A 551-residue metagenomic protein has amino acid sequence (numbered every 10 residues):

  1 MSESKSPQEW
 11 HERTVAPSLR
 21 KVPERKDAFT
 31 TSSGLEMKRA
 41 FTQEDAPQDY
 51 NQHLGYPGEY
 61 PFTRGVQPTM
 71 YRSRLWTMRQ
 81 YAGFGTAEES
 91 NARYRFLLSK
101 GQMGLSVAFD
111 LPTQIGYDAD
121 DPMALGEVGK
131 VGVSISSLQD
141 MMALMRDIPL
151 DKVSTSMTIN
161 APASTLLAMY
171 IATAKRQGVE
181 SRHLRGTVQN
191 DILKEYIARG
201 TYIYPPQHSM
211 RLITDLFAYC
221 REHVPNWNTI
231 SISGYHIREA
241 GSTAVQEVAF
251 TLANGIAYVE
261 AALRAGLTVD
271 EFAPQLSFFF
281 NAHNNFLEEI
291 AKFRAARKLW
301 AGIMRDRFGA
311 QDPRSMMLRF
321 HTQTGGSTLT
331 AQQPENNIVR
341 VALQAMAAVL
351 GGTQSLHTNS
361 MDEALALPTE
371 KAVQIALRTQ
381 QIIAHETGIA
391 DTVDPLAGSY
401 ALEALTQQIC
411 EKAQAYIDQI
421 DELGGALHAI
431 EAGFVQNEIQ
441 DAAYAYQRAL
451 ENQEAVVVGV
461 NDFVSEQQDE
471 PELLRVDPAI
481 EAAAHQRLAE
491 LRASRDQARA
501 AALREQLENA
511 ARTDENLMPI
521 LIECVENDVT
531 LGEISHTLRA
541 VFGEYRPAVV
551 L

Functional and structural regions predicted by a protein language model:
M1-H283, E288, R307, R314-H321 (+5 more regions): Catalytic alpha/beta active-site cores
V15-Q48, Y56-T63, L111, E370 (+2 more regions): Flexible, glycine-rich loop/tail regions that form catalytic "lids" or insertion modules at the edges of active sites
R74, D120-M123, L193-Y196, S231-G234 (+9 more regions): Short acidic (Asp/Glu) and glycine-rich catalytic loops that position anionic groups and cofactors
M103, R146-L150, A172-E180, T214-N226 (+14 more regions): Generic secondary-structure signature for well-ordered alpha-helical cores
L125-K130, K194-Y204, I237-S242, F280-N285 (+6 more regions): Short beta-alpha connecting loops at secondary-structure transitions that line or flank enzyme active sites
S136, S154, I159-P162, A174-R176 (+9 more regions): Phosphate/diphosphate-binding loops
L166, G255, F278-M304, F320-G325 (+8 more regions): Extended, hydrophobic alpha-helical segments in both membrane/secreted and soluble proteins
T268-F272, A310-T324, Q332-M361, P368-V393 (+3 more regions): Flexible glycine/proline-rich, aromatic-decorated loop/lid segments
